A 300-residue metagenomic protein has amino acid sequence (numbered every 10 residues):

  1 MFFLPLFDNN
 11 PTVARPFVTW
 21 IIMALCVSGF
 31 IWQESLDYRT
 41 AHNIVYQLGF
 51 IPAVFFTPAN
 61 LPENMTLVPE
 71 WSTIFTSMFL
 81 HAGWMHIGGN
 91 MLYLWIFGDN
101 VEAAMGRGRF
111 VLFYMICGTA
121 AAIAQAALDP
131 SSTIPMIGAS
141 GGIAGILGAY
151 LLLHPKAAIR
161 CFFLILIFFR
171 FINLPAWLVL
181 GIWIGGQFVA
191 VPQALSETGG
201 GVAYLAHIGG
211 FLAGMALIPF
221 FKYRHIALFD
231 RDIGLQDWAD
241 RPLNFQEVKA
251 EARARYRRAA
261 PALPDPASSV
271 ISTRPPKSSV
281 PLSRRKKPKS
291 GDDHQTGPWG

Functional and structural regions predicted by a protein language model:
M1-R285, P298: A detector for small-residue-rich transmembrane helices and their helix-helix packing motifs
G291-T296: Ubiquitin-system adaptor modules
